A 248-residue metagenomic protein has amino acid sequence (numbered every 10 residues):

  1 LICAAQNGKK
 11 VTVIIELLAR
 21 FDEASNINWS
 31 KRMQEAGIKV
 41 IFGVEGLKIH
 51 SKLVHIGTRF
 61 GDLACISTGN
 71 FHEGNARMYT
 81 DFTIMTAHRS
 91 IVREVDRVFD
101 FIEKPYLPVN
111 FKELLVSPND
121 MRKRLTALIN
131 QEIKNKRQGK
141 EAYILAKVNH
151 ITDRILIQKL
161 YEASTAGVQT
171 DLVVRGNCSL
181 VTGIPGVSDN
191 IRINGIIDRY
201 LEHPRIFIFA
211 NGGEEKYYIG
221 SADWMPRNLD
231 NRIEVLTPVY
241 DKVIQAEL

Functional and structural regions predicted by a protein language model:
L1-Q6: Extended, domain-scale alpha-helical bundle/helix-rich regions
N7-A76, H88-V92, P118-L248: PLD/PLD-like phosphodiesterase catalytic module centered on the HKD motif
N75-A76, D81-F82, F99: Charge-patterned, long linear interaction tracts outside catalytic cores
M85: Cofactor-/ligand-binding subdomain signature composed of acidic, glycine-rich, tryptophan-containing flexible loops
S90-V109, R124: Short, compositionally biased "basic patch" segments
P105-L114, G139-E141: Gly-rich Lys/Arg/Thr-decorated short loops/hinges at beta-loop-alpha junctions or inter-strand turns that position
